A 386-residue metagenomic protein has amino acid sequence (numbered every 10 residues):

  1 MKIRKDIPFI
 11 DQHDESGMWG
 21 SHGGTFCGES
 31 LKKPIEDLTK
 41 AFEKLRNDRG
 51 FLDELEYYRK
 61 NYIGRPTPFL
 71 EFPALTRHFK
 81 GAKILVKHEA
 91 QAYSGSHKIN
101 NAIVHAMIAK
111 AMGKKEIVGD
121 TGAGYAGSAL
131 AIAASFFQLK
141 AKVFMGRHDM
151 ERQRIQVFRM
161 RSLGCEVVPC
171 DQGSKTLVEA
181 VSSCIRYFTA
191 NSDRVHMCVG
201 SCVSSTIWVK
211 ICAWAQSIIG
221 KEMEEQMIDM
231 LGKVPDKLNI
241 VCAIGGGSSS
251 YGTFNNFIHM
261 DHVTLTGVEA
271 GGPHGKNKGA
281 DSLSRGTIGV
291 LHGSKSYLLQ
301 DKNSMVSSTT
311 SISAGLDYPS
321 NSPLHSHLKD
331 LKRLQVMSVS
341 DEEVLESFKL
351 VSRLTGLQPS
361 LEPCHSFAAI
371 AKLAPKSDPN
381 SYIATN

Functional and structural regions predicted by a protein language model:
K2-G23, E36-K114: Positively charged, low-complexity intrinsically disordered leader regions
G24, P68, V86, K98 (+12 more regions): Buried hydrophobic positions in well-ordered alpha/beta secondary-structure cores of metabolic enzymes
F51-Y58, K80-A90, A109, S162 (+3 more regions): Gly-rich Lys/Arg/Thr-decorated short loops/hinges at beta-loop-alpha junctions or inter-strand turns that position
Y93, N101, A109-G146, V234-S249 (+2 more regions): A short, small-residue-rich loop immediately preceding and capping a beta-strand
V118, Y125-C184, G275-T287: Active-site-proximal loop->helix
T176-Y187, R194, C202-V263: Glycine-rich ThDP/TPP pyrophosphate-binding loop and its adjacent helix/strand module within ThDP-dependent enzymes
V181-I207, L231, H259-H262, G267-L357: Active-site/ligand-binding loops adjacent to catalytic centers
I244-S248, G252, D341-N386: Claisen-condensing/thiolase-fold acyl-transfer catalytic domains that form or cleave C-C bonds in fatty acid
